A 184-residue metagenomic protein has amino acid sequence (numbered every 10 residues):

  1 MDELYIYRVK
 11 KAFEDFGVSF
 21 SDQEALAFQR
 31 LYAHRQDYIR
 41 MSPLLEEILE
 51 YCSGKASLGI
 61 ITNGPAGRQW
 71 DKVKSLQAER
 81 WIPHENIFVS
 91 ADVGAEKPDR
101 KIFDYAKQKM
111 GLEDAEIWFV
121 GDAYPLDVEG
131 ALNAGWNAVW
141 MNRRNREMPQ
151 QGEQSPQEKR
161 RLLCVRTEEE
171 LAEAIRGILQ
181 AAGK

Functional and structural regions predicted by a protein language model:
M1-R30: A metal-dependent, Asp-based hydrolase signature
D2-I6, D22, A33-I60, R100: Short, acidic loop-to-helix structural element flanking the phosphoryl-transfer center in phosphate-processing enzymes
A12-F16, R35, S90: Alpha-helix C-capping/helix-to-loop hinge sites
D15-F16, K55, K109: Alpha-helical structural context
Q23-A27, L44, E170: Exposed alpha-helical structural elements
R30-Y32, F88: Short, flexible active-site loops
E46, E50, G64-K184: Asp-based, Mg2+/Mn2+-dependent phosphohydrolase catalytic module
